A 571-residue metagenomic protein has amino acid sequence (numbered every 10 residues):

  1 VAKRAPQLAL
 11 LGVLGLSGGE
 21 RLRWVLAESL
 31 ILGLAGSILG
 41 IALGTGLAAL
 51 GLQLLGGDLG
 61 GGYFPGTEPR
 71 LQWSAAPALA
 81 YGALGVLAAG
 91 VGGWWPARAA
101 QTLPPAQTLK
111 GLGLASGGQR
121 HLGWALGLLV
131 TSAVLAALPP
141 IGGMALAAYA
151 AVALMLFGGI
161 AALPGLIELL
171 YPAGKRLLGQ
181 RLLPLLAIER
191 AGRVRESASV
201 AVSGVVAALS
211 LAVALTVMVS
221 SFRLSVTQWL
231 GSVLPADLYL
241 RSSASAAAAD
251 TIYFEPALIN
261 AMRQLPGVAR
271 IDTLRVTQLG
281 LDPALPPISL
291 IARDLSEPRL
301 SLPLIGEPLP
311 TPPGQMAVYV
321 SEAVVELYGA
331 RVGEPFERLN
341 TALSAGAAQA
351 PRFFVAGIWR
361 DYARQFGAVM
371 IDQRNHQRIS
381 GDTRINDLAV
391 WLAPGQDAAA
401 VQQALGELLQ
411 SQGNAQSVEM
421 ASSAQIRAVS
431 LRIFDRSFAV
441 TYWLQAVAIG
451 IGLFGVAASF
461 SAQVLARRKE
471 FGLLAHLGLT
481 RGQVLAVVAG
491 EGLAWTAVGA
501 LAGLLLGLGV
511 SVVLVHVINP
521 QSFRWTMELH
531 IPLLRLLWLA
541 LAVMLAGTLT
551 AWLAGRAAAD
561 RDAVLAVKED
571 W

Functional and structural regions predicted by a protein language model:
V1-A9, L30-G44, L84-V91, R195-S220 (+5 more regions): Hydrophobic alpha-helical transmembrane segments of multi-pass inner-membrane transport and secretion
A2, L146-A153, F222, V226 (+2 more regions): Peri-transmembrane interface segments
L8-L10, G15, R21, F471 (+2 more regions): Glycine/proline-centered hinge or cleavage motifs at structural transition points of membrane proteins
I31-Y63, A76-T102, L128-P140, P164-K175 (+3 more regions): Small-residue-rich transmembrane alpha-helices
A76-P96, G111, A115-V206, S210-M218 (+2 more regions): Alpha-helical transmembrane segments, especially those used as permease/efflux helices and single-pass anchors
Q101-G117, A557-W571: Short cytosolic juxtamembrane segments of multi-pass membrane proteins
G165-Q315, Y319-E322, E334, V429 (+1 more regions): Juxtamembrane segments of multi-pass membrane proteins
Q278-D282, S289-P313, A317-A421, L431: Basic-flanked hydrophobic alpha-helices used for secretion and membrane insertion
